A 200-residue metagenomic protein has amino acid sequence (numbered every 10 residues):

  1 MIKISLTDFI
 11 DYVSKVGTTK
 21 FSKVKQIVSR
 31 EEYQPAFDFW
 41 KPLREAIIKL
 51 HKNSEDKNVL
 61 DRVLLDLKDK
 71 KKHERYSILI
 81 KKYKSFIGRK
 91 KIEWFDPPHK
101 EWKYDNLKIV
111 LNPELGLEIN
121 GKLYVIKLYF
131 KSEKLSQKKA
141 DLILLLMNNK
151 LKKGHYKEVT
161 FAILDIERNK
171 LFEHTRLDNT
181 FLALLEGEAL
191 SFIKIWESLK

Functional and structural regions predicted by a protein language model:
M1-K68: A structured, charge-rich N-terminal accessory region that forms the first stable segment of a protein and links
P42-L43, A140-M147, L185-A189: Well-ordered, non-membrane alpha-helical segments in soluble/globular domains
L67-P97: Acidic-basic catalytic patches of nuclease active cores, encompassing PD-(D/E)XK and other metal-cofactor nuclease
P98-Y104: Flexible, glycine/threonine-enriched loop-and-boundary segments that flank and lead into catalytic domains of large
N106-V125: Active-site beta-strand-loop-beta-strand hairpin of nuclease catalytic cores that positions key catalytic residues
L128-Q137: Short beta-strand-loop-alpha-helix junction that forms the active-site gateway of nucleic-acid-processing nucleases
K139-T160: Acidic, metal/cofactor-coordinating or nucleic-acid-engaging core segments within structured domains
K153-K200: Metal-dependent nuclease catalytic regions and adjoining charged, substrate-binding loops involved in nucleic-acid end
